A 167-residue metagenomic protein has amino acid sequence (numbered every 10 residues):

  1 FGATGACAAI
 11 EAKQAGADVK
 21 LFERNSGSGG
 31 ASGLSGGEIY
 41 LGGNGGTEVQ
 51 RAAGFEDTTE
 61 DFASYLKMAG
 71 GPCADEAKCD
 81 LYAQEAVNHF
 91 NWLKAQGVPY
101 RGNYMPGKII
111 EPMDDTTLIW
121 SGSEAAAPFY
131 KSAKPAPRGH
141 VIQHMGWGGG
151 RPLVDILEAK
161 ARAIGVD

Functional and structural regions predicted by a protein language model:
F1, F22-N25, G42-N44: Active-site-proximal beta-strand/loop segments in catalytic clefts of secreted hydrolases
F1-L21: N-terminal Rossmann-like FAD-binding beta1-loop-alpha1 element of flavoenzymes
A3-A6, G30-L34, E38: Gly/Ser/Thr-rich helix-start
Q14-S35: Glycine-rich FAD pyrophosphate-binding loop
G30, R51, I109-M113: Short secondary-structure boundary/hinge segments and terminal tails
S32-G33, A74, A161-A163: Solvent-exposed alpha-helices and their adjacent loops that cap or buttress functional pockets in soluble metabolic
Y40-Y82: Glycine-rich active-site loop/strand segments that organize a redox cofactor
L81-D167: Conserved redox-cofactor binding core of oxidoreductases
